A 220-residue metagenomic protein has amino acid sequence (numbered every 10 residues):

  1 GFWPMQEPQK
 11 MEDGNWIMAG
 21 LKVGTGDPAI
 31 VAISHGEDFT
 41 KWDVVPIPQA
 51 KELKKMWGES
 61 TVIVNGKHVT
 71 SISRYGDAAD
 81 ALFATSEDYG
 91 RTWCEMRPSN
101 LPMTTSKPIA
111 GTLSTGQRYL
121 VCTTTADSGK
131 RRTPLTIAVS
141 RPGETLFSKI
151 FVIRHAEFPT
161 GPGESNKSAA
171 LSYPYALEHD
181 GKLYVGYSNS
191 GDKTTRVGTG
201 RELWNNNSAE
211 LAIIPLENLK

Functional and structural regions predicted by a protein language model:
G1-M5, Q9-T105, T112-K167, S188-K220: Beta-rich carbohydrate-recognition and catalytic domains
A170-Y175: Short glycine-rich, acidic/polar surface loops and turns
K182: C-terminal catalytic core of tyrosine-transesterase DNA break-rejoin enzymes
